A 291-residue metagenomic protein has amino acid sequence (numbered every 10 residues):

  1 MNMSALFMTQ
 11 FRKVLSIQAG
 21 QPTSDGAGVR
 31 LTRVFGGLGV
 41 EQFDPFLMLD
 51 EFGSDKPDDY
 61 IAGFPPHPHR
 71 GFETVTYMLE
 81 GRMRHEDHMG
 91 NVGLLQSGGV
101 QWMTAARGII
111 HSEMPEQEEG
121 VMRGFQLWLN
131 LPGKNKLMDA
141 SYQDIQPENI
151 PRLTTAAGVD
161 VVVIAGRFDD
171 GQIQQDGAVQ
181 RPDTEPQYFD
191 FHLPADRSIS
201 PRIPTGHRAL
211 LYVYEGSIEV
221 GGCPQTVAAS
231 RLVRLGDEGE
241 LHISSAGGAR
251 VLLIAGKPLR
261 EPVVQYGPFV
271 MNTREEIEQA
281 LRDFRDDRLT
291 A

Functional and structural regions predicted by a protein language model:
M1-A291: Jelly-roll (double-stranded beta-helix
